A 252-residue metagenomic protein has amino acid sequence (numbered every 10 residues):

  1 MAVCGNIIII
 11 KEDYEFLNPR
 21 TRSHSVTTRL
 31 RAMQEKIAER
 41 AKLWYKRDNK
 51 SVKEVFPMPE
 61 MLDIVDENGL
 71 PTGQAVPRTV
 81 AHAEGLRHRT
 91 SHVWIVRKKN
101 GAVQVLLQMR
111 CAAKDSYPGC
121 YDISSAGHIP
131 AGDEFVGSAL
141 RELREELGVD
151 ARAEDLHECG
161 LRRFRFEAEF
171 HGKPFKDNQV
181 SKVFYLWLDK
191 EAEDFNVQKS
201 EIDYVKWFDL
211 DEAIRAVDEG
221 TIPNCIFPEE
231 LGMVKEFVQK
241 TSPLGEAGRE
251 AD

Functional and structural regions predicted by a protein language model:
A2-G5, R22-Q34, K46-R47, E246: A cross-taxon signal for low-complexity, glycine/charged-rich
G5-I9, F16, R29, K42-D48 (+1 more regions): Short, positively charged and aromatic/hydrophobic N-terminal segments
Y14-P19, S25: Short hydrophobic targeting helices and cationic amphipathic motifs that mediate membrane/organellar targeting
P57, T79, G119-Y121, S125 (+1 more regions): Nudix hydrolase/Nudix homology domain
P57-G101: Acidic, metal-coordinating catalytic segment for phosphate/diphosphate chemistry, firing primarily on the Nudix
V80-T90, G101-R141, E145: Conserved Nudix-box catalytic region and its N-terminal flanking loop in Nudix hydrolases and closely related
D150-L161: A short coil-to-beta-strand element that immediately follows conserved catalytic motifs
